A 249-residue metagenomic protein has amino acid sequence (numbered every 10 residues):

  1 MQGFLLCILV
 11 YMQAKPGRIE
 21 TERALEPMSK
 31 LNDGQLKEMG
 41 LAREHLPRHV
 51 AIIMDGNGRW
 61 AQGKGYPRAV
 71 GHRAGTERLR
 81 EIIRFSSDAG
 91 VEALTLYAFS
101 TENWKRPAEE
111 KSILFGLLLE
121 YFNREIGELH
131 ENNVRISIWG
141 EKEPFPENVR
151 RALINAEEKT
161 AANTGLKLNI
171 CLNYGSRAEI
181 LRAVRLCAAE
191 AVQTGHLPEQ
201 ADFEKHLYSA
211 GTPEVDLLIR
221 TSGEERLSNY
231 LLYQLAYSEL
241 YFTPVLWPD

Functional and structural regions predicted by a protein language model:
Q2: Conserved CoA-thioester-binding segment of acyl-CoA-metabolizing enzymes
Y11-D249: Flexible, compositionally biased loop and terminal segments
